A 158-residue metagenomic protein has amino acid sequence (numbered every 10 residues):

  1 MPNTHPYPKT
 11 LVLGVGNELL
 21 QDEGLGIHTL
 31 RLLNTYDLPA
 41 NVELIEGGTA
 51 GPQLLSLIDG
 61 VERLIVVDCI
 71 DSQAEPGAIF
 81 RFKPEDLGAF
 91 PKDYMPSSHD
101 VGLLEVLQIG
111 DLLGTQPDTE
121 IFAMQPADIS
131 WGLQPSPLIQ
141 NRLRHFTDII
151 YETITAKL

Functional and structural regions predicted by a protein language model:
M1-P126, L133-H145, I149-L158: N-terminal catalytic or cofactor-binding beta/alpha core of small enzyme domains
